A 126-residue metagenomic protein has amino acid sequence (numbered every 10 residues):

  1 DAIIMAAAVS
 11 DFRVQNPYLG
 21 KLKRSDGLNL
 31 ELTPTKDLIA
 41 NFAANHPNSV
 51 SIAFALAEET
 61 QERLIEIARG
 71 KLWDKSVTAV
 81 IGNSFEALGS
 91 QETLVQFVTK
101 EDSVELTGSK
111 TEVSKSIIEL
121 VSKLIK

Functional and structural regions predicted by a protein language model:
D1, V77, S84-K126: Small-residue (G/A/S/T)-rich helix-start motifs and N-terminal tracts that mark the onset
D1-A87: Glycine-rich phosphate/dinucleotide-binding loop and adjoining beta-alpha-beta core of small-molecule
